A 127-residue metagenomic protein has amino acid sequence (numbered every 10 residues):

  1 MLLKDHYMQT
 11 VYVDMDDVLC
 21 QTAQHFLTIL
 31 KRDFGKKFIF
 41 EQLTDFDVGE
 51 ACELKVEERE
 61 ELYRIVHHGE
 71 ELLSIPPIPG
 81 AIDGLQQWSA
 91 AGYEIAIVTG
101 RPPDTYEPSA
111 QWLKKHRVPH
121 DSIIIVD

Functional and structural regions predicted by a protein language model:
L2-E61: Active-site neighborhood of HAD-like aspartate-dependent phosphohydrolases
H6-M8, G92, H120: A general structural motif
D14, V18, L73, R101: Conserved aromatic-histidine-acidic binding/catalytic patches
Q42, V98-P102, H116-D127: A short, structured active-site edge motif that brings together acidic residues
T44, E50, H68-E71, P119: Glycine-rich, flexible loop/turn motifs
R64: Short loop/turn segments at strand-loop or loop-helix junctions that form parts of catalytic or ligand-binding pockets
H67-I97, P103-K114: Short, acidic loop-to-helix structural element flanking the phosphoryl-transfer center in phosphate-processing enzymes
